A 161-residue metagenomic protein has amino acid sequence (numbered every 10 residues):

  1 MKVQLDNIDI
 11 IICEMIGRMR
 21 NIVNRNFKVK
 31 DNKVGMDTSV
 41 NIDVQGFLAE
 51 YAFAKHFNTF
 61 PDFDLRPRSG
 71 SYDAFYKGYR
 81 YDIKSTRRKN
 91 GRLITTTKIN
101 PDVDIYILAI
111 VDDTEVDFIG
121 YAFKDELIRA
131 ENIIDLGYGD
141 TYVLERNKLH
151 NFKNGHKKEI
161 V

Functional and structural regions predicted by a protein language model:
M1-K77, K84-V161: Nucleic-acid endonuclease domains
